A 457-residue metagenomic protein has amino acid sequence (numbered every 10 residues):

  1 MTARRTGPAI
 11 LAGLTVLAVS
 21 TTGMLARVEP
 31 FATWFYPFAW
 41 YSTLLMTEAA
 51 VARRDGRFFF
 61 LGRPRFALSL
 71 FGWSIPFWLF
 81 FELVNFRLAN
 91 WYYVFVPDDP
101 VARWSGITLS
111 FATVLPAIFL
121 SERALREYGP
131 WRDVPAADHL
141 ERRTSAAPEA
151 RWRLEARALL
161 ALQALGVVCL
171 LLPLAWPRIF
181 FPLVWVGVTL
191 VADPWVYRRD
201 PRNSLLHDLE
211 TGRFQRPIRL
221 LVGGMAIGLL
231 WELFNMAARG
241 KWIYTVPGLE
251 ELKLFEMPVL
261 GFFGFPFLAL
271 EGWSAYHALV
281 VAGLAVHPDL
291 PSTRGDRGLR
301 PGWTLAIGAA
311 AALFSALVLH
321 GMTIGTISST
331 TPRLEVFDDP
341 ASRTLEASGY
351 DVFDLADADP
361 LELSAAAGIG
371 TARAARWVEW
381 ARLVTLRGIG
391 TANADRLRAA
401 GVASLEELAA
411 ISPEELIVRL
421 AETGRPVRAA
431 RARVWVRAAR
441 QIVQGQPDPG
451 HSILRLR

Functional and structural regions predicted by a protein language model:
M1-V336, A403, E422, A430-R431 (+1 more regions): Aromatic-rich, lipid-facing transmembrane alpha helices and their immediate juxtamembrane interface loops in integral
I327-R457: C-terminal extensions
